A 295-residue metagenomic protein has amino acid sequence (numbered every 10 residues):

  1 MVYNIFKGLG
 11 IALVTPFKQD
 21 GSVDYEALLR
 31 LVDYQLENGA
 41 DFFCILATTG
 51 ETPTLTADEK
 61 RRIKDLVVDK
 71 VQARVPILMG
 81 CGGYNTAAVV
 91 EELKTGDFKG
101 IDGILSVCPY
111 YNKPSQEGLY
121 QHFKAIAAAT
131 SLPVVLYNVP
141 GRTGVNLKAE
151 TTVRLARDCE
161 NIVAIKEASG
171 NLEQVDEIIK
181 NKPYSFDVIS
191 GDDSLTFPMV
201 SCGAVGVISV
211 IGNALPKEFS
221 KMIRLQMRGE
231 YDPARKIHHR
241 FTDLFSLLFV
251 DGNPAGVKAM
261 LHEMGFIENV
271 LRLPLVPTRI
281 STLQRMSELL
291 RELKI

Functional and structural regions predicted by a protein language model:
V2-G144, R154: Active-site beta->alpha loop and helix N-cap motifs at the rims of alpha/beta catalytic domains
G8-P16, Y34, N38-A40, A204 (+1 more regions): C-terminal alpha-helical cap/extension of soluble enzyme domains
L9, S22, T48-E51, C81-G83 (+6 more regions): Gly/Ser/Thr-rich helix-start
Q19, Y25, A57, A149 (+2 more regions): Alpha-helix N-capping/helix-start residues
L28, K60, K64, V89 (+7 more regions): A general structural signal for well-ordered alpha-helical segments in protein cores
L55-D58, E91, Q116-L119, L147-A149 (+3 more regions): Short secondary-structure transition/capping segments
A128-A129, R142-F249: Catalytic alpha/beta core domains of metabolic enzymes, predominantly
N138-V139, N161-I162, R272-L273: Glycine-rich phosphate-binding "P-loop"
